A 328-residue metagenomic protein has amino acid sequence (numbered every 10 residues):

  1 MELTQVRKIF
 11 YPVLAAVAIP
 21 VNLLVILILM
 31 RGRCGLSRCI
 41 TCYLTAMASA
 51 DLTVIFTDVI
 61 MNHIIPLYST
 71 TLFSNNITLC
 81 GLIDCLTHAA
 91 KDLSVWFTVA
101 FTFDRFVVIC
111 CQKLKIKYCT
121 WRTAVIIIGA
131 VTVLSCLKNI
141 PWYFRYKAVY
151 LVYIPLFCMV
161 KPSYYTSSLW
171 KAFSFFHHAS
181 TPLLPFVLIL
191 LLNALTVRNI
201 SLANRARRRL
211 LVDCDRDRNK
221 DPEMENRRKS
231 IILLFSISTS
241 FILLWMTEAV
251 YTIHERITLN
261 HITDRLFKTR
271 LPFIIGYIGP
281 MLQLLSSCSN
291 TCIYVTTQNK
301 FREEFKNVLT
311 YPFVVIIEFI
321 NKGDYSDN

Functional and structural regions predicted by a protein language model:
M1-L24, R31, N328: Extracellular N-terminal segment of 7TM GPCRs
L3-P12, C39-T102, V108-I116: Extracellular TM2-ECL1-early TM3 structural module of rhodopsin-like
Y11, A15, I28, T53-T70 (+7 more regions): Helix-to-loop junction signature of class
L29, D51, D104, G129 (+4 more regions): Generic structural signal for small/hydrophobic residues in well-ordered secondary structure, especially within
Y43, S49-A50, R198-V250: Intracellular effector-coupling site of seven-transmembrane GPCRs, centered on the ICL3-to-TM6 transition
T53, I64, A90-A100, V107 (+2 more regions): Fourth transmembrane helix
L67-D92, I116-Y118, L137-V187, T258 (+2 more regions): Loop architecture of class A 7-transmembrane GPCRs
P185-L192, I232, S236-L244, E248-I253 (+1 more regions): Seventh transmembrane helix
